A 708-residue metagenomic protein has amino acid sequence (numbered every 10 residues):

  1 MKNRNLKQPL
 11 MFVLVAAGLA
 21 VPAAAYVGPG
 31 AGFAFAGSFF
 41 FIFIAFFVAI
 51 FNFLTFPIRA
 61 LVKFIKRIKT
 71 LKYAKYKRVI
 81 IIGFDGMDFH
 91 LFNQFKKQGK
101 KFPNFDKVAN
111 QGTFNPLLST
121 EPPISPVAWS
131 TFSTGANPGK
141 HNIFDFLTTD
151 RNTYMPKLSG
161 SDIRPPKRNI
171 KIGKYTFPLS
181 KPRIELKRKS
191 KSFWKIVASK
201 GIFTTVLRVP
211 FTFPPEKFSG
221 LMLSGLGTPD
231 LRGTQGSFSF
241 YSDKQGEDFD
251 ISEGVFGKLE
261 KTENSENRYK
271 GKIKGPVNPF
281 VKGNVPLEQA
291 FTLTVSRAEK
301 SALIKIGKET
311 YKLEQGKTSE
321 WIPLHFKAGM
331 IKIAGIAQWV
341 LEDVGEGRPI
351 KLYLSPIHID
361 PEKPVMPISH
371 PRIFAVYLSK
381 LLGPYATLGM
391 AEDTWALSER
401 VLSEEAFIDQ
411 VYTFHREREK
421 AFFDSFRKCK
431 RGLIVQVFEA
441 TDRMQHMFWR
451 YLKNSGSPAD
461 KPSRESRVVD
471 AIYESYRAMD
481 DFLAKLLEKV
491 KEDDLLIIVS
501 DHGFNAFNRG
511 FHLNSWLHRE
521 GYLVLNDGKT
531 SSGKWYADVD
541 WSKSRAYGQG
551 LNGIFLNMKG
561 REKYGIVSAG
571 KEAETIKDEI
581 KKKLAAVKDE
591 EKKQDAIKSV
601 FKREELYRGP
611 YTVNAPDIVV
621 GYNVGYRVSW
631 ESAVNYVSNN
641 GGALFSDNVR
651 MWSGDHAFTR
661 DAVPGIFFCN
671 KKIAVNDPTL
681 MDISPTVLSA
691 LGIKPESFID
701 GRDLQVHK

Functional and structural regions predicted by a protein language model:
M1-A25: N-terminal secretory/membrane targeting signals
F64-T113, I699: Active-site-proximal N-terminal segment of extracellular/periplasmic enzymes that hydrolyze or transfer
F92-I143, L147, T205, V524-L525: Short, structured active-site-proximal loop/turn typified by the sulfatase FGly-forming signature C/S-X-P-X-R
N104, Y476-L517, D595-R603, Y611 (+3 more regions): Metal-dependent active-site segment of extracytoplasmic phospho-/sulfohydrolases and closely related
A136-S463, R545-D595, S629: His/Asp/Glu-rich, glycine-adjacent segments that coordinate divalent cations and/or stabilize oxyanion chemistry on
E185-R188, R477, L525-G550, I566-D578 (+2 more regions): A short beta-strand-to-alpha-helix junction
P215-F218, A506, K577-E579, A586-A615 (+2 more regions): Polar, surface-exposed loop/tail segments that function as active-site lids or cofactor/substrate-recognition elements
S500-L551, Y607-G665: Histidine-centered active-site microenvironments of extracellular/periplasmic hydrolases and transferases
